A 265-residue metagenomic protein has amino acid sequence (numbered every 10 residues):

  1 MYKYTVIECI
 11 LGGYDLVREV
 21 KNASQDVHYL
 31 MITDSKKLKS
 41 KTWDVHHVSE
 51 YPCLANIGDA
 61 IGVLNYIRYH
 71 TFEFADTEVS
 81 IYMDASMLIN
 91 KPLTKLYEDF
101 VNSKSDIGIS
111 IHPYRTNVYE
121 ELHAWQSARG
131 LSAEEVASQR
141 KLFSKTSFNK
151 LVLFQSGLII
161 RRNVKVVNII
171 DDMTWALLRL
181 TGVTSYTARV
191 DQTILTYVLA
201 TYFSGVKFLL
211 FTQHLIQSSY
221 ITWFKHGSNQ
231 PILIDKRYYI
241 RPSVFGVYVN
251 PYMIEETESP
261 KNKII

Functional and structural regions predicted by a protein language model:
M1-I265: Glycosyltransferase catalytic domains, chiefly GT-A lineage
